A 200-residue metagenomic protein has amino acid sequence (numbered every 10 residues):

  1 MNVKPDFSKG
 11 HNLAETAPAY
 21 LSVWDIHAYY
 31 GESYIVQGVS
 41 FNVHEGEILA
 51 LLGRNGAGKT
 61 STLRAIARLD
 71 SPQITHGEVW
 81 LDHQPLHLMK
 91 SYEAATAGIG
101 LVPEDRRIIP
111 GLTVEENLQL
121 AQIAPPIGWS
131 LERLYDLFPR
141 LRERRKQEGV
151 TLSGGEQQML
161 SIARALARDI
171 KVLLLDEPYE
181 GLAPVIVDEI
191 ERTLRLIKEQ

Functional and structural regions predicted by a protein language model:
N2-Q200: Glycine-rich phosphate-binding loops of nucleotide-dependent enzymes
